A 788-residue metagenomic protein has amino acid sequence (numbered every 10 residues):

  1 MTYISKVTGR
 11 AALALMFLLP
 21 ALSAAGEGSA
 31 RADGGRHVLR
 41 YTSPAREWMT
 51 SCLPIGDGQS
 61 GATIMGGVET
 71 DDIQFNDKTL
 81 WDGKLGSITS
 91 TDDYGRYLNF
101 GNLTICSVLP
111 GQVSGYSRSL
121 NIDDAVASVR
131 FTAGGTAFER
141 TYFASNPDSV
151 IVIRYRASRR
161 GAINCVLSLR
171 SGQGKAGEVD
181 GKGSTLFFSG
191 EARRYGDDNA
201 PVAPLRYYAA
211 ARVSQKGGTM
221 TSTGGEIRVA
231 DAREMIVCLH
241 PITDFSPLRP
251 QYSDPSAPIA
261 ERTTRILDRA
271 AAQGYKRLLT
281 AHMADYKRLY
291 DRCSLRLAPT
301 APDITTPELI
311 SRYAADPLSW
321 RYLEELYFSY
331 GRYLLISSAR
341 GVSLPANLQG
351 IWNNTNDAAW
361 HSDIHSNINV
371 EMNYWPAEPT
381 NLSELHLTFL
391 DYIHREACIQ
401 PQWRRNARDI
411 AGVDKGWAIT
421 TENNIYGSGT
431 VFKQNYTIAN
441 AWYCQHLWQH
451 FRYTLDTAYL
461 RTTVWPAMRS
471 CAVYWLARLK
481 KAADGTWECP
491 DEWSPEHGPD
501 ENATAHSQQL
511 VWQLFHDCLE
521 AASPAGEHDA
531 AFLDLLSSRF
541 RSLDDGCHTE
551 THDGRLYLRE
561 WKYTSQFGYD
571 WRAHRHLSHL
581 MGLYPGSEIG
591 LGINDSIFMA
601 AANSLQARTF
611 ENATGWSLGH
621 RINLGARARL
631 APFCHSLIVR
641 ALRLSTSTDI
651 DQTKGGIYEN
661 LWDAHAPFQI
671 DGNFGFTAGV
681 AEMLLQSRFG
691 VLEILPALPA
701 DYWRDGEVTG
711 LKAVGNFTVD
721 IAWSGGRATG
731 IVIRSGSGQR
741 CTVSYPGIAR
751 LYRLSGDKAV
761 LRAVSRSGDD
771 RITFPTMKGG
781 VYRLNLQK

Functional and structural regions predicted by a protein language model:
M1-A12: Bacterial N-terminal signal peptides that target proteins for export
A11-A21: Bacterial N-terminal signal peptides
G28-V431, Q449-F451, A472-V473, A482 (+11 more regions): Aromatic-residue-lined binding/catalytic grooves and analogous aromatic/hydrophobic interfacial grooves in multimeric
R96-Q112, S117, D123, I670-V719 (+1 more regions): Catalytic cores of secreted or luminal carbohydrate-active enzymes
G350, N354-T355, W487-C489, A607-F676 (+1 more regions): C-terminal catalytic domain of Rieske-type non-heme iron oxygenases
N369, Y436-H450, T463-A477, S617-R621 (+2 more regions): Extended, hydrophobic alpha-helical segments in both membrane/secreted and soluble proteins
T457, R461-W475, W512, G625-A641: Extended amphipathic alpha-helical segments enriched in small hydrophobics
S470-A521: Acidic/histidine-rich catalytic neighborhood
